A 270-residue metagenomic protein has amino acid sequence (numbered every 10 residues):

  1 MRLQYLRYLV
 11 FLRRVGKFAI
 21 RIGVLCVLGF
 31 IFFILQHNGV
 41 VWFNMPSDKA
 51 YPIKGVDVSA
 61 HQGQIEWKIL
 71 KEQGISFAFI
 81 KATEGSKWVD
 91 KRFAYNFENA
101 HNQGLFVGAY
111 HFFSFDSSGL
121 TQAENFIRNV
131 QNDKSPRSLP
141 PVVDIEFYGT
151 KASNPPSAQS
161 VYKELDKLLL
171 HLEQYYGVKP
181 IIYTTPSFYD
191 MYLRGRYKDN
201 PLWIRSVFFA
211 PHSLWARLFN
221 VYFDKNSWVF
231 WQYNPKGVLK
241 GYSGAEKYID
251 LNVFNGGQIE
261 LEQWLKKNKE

Functional and structural regions predicted by a protein language model:
M1-G16: N-terminal Lys/Arg-rich, disordered targeting/topogenic segments
K17-H37: Hydrophobic membrane-insertion alpha-helices, especially the h-region of bacterial N-terminal signal peptides
V40, S47-I65, K81-K167, E173-Y175: Substrate-binding cleft of extracellular glycoside hydrolase catalytic domains
S47-V58, L202-E270: Functionally critical loop-and-helix segments that line ligand-binding/catalytic clefts of soluble enzyme domains
G74, A82, H101-G104, V130-K134 (+6 more regions): Sec/Tat-exported extracytoplasmic proteins
G74-F77, L105, R196-I204, K225-V229: Glycine-enriched alpha-helix->loop->beta-strand junction motifs that scaffold or abut catalytic
L139-N220: Catalytic domains of cell-wall/extracellular-matrix polysaccharide-remodeling enzymes, centered on de-N-acetylation
